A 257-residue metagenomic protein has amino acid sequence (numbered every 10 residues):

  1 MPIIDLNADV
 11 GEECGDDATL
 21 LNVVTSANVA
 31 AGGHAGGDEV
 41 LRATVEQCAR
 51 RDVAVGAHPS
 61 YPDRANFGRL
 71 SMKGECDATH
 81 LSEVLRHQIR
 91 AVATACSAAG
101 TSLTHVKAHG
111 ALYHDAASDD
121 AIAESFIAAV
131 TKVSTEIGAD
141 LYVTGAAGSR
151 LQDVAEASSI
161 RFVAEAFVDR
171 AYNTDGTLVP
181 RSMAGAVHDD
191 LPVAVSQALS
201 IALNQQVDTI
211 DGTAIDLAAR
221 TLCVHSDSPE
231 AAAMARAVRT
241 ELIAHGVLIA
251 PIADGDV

Functional and structural regions predicted by a protein language model:
M1-R51, T94-A98, V207-D208: N-terminal glycine-/serine-/threonine-rich phosphate-binding loop
D9, H58, V106, V224: Conserved, mostly hydrophobic/aromatic
D17, G36-A49, A116-E124, A147-A157: Active-site-adjacent beta->alpha loops and helix N-cap segments on the catalytic face of soluble alpha/beta enzymes
S26-H34, N66-S82, A117, I137 (+1 more regions): Glycine-rich tight-turn/loop motif centered on a GG-T
A65-A108, D115: Glycine/small-residue-rich loop that forms an oxyanion/phosphate-binding "nest" at active or ligand-binding sites
A99-R150: Hydrophobic, well-structured mid-protein blocks that either form specific transmembrane helices
L141, A235-V257: C-terminal domain-boundary segment and adjacent tail
G148-Q206: Active-site rim beta-loop-alpha module in soluble metabolic enzymes
